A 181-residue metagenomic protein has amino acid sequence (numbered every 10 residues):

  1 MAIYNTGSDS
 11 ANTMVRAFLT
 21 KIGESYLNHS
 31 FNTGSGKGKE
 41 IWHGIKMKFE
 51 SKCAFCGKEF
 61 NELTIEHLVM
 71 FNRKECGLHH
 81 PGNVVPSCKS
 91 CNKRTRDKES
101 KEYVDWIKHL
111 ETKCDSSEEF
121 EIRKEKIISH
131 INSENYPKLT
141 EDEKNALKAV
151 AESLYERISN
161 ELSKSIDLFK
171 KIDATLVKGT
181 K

Functional and structural regions predicted by a protein language model:
A2, A11, A17, A54 (+4 more regions): A sequence-composition feature that detects small, non-aromatic residues
A2-K52, E121, E125-T140: Short, charged surface segments at domain edges that flank catalytic/cofactor-binding sites
S10, E24, N32, K48 (+3 more regions): A generic structural signal for solvent-exposed, polar alpha-helical segments
K52-S87, T95-S116: Histidine-centered nuclease catalytic patch
R94-K181: A detector for short metal-coordination/catalytic motifs
